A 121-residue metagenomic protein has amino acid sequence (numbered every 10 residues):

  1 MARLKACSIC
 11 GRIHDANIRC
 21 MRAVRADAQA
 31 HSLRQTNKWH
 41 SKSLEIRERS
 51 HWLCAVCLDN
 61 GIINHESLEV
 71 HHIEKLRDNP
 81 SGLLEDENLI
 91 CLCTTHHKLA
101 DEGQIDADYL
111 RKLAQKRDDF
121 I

Functional and structural regions predicted by a protein language model:
M1-S41, D59-N64, D108-I121: A boundary/linker detector
A2-A6, A16, R49-H51, D86-L89: Short metal-coordination and nucleic-acid-contact micro-motifs, chiefly zinc-binding Cys/His arrays
S8-I9, W39-H71, C93-T95: Short cysteine-rich loop/turn motifs with clustered Cys
H14, R34, K42, R47 (+6 more regions): Functionally constrained cores in energy, signaling, and assembly domains
N17-C20, R49, V56, N64 (+4 more regions): Generic marker of "main functional regions" within proteins
A28-A30, D59-C91, E102-Q104: Histidine-centered nuclease catalytic patch
E87, T94-T95, L99-I121: A detector for short metal-coordination/catalytic motifs
